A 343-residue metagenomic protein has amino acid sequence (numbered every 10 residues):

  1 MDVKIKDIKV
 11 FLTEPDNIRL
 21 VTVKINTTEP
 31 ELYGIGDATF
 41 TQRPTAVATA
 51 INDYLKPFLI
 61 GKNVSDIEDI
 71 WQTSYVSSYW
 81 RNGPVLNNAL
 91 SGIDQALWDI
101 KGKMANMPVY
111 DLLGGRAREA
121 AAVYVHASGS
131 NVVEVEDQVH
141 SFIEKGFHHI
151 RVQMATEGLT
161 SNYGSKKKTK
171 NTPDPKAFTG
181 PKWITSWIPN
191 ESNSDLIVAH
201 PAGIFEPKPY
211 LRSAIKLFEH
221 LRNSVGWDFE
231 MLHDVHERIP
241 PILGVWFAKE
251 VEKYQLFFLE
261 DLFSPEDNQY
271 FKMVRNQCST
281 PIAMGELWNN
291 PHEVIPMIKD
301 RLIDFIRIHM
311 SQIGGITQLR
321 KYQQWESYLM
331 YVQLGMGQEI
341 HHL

Functional and structural regions predicted by a protein language model:
M1-I35, T39-F40: Structured beta-strand/loop patches that form or line metal/cofactor-binding pockets in enzymes
I5, E31, L55, I93 (+5 more regions): Conserved, mostly hydrophobic/aromatic
P15, D37-T45, Y79, H126-S130 (+1 more regions): Glycine-rich phosphate/pyrophosphate-binding beta-alpha loops
I25, T49, D53, D69 (+2 more regions): Shared catalytic-loop signature of beta/alpha-barrel
T28-M104: Metal- or metallocofactor-binding catalytic centers and their adjacent structured scaffolds across diverse enzyme
K101-G102, V225, R275, E326: A generic structural signal for well-ordered alpha-helical segments
P108, A122, E230, P281 (+1 more regions): Proline-centered loop/turn at the N-terminus of a beta-strand
A120, Y124-K272, Q277: Metal-dependent enolase-superfamily TIM-barrel catalytic cores that perform enediolate-based chemistry
